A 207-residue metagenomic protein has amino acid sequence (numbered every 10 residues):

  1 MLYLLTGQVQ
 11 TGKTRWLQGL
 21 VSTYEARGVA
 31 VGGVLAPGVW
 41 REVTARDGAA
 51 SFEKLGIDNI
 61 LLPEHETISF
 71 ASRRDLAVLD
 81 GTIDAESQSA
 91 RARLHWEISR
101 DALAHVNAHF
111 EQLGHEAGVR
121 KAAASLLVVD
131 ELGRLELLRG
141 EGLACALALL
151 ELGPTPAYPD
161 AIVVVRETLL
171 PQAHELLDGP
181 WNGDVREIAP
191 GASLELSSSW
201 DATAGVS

Functional and structural regions predicted by a protein language model:
L2: Walker A (P-loop) ATP-phosphate-binding motif of ABC ATPase nucleotide-binding domains
L5: Hydrophobic anchor at the beta1->P-loop junction of P-loop NTPases
V9: The conserved Walker
K13: Conserved lysine of the Walker
Q18-S89: N-terminal phosphate/diphosphate-binding loop that engages ATP/GTP or pyrophosphate donors across diverse enzyme folds
T44-A50, G114-A123, P154-A157, A204-V206: Intrinsically disordered, low-complexity terminal tails and inter-domain linkers enriched for S/T/G/P/D/E
V78-R139: Phosphate-binding/switch loop-helix module in NTP-utilizing enzymes
L132-S207: Replace "adjacent to P-loop NTPase cores in ATP/GTP-dependent enzymes" with "adjacent to NTP-binding cores
